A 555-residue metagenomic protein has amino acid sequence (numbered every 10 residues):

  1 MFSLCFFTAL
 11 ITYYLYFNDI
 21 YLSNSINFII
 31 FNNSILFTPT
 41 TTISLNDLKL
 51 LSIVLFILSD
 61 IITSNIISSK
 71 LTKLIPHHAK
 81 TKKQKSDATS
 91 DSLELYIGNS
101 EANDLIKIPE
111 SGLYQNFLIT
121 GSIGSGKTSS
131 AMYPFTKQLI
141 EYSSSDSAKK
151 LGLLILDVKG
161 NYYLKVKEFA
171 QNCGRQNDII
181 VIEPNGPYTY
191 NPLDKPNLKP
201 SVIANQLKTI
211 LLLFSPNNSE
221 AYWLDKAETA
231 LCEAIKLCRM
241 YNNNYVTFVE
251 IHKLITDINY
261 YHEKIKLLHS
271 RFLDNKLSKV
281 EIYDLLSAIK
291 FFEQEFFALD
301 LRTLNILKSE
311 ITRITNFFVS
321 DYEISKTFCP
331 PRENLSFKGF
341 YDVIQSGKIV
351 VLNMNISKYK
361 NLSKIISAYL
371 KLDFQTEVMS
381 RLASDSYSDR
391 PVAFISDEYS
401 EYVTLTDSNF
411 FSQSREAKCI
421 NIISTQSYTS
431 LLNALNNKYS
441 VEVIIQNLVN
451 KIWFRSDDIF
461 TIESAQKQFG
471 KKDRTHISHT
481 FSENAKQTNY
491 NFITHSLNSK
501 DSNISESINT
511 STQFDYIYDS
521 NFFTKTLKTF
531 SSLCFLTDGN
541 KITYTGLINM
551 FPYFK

Functional and structural regions predicted by a protein language model:
M1-S125, S129-F135, Y142-A148, K500-S507: Basic- and hydrophobic-enriched, low-structure N-terminal and domain-boundary segments that flank ATP-binding catalytic
K73, H78, S100-D104, I108-C419 (+1 more regions): P-loop NTPase motor domains
Y162-K165, P187-P192, S430-A434, F460-A465: Switch/connector loops and helix/strand junctions flanking conserved nucleotide-binding motifs in nucleotide-processing
V166-A170, L431-Q446: Short regulatory helix/loop adjacent to the ATP-binding pocket of P-loop NTPases
E310, T475-K555: Conserved P-loop NTPase motor module
F374, V378, L382, V403-T406 (+4 more regions): Alpha-helix capping/termination and helix-coil
S424-S430: Conserved H-loop
K438-H479, E483: Conserved P-loop NTPase catalytic core
